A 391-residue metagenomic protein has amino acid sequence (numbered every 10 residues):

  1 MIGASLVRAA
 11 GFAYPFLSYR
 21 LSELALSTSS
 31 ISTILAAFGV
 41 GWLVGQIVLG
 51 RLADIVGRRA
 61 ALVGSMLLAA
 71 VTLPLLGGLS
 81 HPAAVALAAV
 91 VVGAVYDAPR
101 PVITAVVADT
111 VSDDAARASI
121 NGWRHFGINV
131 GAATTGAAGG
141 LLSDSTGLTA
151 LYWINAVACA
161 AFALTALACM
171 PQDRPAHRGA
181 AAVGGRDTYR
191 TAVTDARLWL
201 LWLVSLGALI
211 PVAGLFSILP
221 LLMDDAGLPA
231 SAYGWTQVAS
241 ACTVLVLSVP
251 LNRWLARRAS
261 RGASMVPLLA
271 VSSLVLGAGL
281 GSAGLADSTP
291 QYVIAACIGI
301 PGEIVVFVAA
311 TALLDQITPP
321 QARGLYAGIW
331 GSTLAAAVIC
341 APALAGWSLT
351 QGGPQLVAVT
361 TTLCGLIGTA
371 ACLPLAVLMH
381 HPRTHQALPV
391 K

Functional and structural regions predicted by a protein language model:
M1-G39, W199-V204, A208-Q237: Helix-loop boundary and gating motifs at the non-cytosolic
G45-G57, L247-A263: Helix-to-loop junctions at the C-terminal end of transmembrane segments in multipass secondary transporters
L62, A263-L269: Primarily marks hydrophobic transmembrane alpha-helices of the MFS/SLC 12-helix fold
L67-S80, L274-D287: C-terminal ends and interior cores of transmembrane alpha-helices in multi-pass membrane transporters/permeases
T72, A83-V92, P290-I298: Paired small-residue
V90-I128: Cytoplasmic helix-loop-helix junction between adjacent transmembrane helices in 12-TM secondary transporters
P171-L203, K391: Juxtamembrane intracellular "pre-TM" segments in multi-pass secondary transporters
Q321-G352: A late C-terminal transmembrane helix in Major Facilitator Superfamily
